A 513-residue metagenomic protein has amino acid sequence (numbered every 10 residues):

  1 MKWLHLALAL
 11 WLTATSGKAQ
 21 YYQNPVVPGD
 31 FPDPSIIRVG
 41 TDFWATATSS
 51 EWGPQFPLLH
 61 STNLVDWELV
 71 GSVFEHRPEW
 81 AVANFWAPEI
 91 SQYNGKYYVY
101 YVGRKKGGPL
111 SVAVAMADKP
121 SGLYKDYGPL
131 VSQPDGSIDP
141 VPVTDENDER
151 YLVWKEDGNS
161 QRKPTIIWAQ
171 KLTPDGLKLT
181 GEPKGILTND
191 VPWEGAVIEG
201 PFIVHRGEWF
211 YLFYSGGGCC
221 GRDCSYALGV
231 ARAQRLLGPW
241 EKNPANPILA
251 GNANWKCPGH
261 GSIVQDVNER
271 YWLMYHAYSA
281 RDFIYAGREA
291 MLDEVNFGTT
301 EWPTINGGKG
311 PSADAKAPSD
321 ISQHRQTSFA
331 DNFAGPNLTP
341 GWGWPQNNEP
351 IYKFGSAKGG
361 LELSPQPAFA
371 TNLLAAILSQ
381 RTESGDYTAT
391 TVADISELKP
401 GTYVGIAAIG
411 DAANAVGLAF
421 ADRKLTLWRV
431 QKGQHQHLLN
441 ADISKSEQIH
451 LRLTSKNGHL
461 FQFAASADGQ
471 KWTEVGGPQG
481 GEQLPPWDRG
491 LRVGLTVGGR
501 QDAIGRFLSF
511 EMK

Functional and structural regions predicted by a protein language model:
M1-A9: Sec-dependent signal peptide recognition, specifically the positively charged N-region followed immediately by
A9-L12, R162: Enrichment for repetitive, rod-forming helical segments
A14-S16: N-terminal signal peptide c-region/cleavage motif recognized by signal peptidases
A19-K513: Carbohydrate-active catalytic/glycan-binding domains of CAZyme proteins, especially the secreted or lumenal ectodomains
